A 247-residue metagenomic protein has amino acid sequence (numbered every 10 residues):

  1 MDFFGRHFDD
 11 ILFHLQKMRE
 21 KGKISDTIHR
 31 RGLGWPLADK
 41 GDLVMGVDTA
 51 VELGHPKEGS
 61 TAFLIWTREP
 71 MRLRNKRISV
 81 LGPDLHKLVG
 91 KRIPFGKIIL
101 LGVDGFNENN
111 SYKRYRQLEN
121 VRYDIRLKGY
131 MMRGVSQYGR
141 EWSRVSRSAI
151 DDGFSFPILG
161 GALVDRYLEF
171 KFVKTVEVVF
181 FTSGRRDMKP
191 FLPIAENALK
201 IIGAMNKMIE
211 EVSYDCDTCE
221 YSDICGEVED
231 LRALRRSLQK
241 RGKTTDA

Functional and structural regions predicted by a protein language model:
M1-T67: Charged, amphipathic alpha-helical stretches
M18-K21, K91, Y138, F170 (+1 more regions): Surface-exposed polar/charged interaction patches
V51-A149: N-terminal accessory interaction module
P56-E58, P70, S213, T218-E220 (+1 more regions): Extended, amphipathic alpha-helical scaffolds
Y130, S136-G139, S143-G161, D217 (+3 more regions): Intrinsically disordered, low-complexity segments enriched in charged and polar residues
S143-K207, D217: A broadly conserved sequence feature marking short terminus-proximal activation segments in nucleic acid-centric
A195-R236: Cysteine-cluster motifs in flexible loop/terminal segments that predominantly coordinate metals
L231-A247: Short microdomains enriched in Cys/His and/or Lys/Arg
